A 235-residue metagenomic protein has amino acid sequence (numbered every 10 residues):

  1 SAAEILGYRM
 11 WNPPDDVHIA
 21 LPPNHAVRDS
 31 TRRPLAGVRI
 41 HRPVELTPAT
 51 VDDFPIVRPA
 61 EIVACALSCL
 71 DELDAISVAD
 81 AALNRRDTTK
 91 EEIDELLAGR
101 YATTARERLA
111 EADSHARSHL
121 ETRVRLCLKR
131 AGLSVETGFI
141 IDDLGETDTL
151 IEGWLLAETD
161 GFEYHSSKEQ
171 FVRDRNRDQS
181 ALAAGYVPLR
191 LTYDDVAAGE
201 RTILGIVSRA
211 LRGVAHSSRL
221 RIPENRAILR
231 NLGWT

Functional and structural regions predicted by a protein language model:
S1-Y101, R212-T235: Short gly/ser-rich loop at a beta-strand->alpha-helix junction or flexible surface loop bordering the NTP-binding
L83-T235: Surface segments flanking catalytic/ligand-binding clefts of nucleic-acid enzymes
